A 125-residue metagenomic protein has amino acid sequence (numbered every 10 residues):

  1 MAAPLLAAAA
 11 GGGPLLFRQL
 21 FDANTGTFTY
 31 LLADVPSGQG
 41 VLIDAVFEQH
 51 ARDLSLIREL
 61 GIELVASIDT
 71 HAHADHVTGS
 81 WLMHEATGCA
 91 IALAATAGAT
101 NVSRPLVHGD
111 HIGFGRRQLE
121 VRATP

Functional and structural regions predicted by a protein language model:
L5-L6, G109: Glycine-centered loop/turn motifs
L6-L64: Conserved beta-strand hairpin/beta-sheet module of binuclear metal-dependent hydrolase folds, prominently
G26, F47-A123: Active-site HxH/HxHxD metal-binding segment of metal-dependent hydrolases
